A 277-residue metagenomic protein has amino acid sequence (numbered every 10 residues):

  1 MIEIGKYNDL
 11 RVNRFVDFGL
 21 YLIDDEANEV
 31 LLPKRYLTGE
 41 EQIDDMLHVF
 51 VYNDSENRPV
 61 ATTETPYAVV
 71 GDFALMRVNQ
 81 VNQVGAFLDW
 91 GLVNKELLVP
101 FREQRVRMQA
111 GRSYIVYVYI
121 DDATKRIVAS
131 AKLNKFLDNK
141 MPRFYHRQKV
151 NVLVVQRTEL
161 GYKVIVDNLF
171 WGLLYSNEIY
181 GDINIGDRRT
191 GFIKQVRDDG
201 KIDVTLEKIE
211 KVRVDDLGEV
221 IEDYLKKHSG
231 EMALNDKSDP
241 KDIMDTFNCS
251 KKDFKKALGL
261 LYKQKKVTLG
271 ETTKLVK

Functional and structural regions predicted by a protein language model:
M1-K277: Single-stranded RNA-binding regions, centering on S1/OB-family and related RNA-binding modules
